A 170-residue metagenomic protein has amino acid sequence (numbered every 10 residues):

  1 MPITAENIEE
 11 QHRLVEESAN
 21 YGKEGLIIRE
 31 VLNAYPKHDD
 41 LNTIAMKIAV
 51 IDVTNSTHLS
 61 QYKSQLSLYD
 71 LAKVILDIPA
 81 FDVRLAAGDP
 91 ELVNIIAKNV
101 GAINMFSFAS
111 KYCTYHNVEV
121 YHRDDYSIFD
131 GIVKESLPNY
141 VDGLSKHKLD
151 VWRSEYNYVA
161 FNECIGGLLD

Functional and structural regions predicted by a protein language model:
M1-G101, V118-D170: An N-terminal alpha-helical hairpin/helix-loop-helix interaction module that forms a charged, gly/pro-flexible surface
F108-Y115: Short hydrophobic alpha-helical segments that form membrane-spanning helices or hydrophobic packing faces of helical
